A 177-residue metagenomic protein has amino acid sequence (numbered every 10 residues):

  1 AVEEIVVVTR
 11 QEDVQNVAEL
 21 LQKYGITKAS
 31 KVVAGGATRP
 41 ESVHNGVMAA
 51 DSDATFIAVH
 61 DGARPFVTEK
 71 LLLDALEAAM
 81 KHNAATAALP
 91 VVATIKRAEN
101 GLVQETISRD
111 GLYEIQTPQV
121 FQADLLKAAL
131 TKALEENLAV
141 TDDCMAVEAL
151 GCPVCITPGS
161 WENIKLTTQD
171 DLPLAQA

Functional and structural regions predicted by a protein language model:
A1-D53, L134-E136: Conserved N-terminal catalytic core of the sugar/cofactor nucleotidyltransferase
E3-I5, N83-A84, P153: Residues at the starts of beta-strands that form the adenosine-phosphate
Q11-D13, T38, G62-P65, W161: Short glycine-rich anion-binding loops that position phosphate/pyrophosphate groups of nucleotides and phosphorylated
V14, P40-V43, V59, L72 (+4 more regions): A general structural signal for well-ordered alpha-helical segments in protein cores
V17-L21, A75, A175: Hydrophobic packing residues within well-ordered alpha-helices of enzyme cores
R39-L102, Q116: Conserved beta-loop-beta/alpha segment of the NTase-like Rossmann-fold superfamily that binds/positions NTPs
E105-I115: A recurrent flexible, glycine/aromatic-enriched loop bordering the glycosyltransferase active site that acts as
Y113-A177: Conserved alpha/beta core of the MobA/IspD/sugar-nucleotide pyrophosphorylase nucleotidyltransferase superfamily
